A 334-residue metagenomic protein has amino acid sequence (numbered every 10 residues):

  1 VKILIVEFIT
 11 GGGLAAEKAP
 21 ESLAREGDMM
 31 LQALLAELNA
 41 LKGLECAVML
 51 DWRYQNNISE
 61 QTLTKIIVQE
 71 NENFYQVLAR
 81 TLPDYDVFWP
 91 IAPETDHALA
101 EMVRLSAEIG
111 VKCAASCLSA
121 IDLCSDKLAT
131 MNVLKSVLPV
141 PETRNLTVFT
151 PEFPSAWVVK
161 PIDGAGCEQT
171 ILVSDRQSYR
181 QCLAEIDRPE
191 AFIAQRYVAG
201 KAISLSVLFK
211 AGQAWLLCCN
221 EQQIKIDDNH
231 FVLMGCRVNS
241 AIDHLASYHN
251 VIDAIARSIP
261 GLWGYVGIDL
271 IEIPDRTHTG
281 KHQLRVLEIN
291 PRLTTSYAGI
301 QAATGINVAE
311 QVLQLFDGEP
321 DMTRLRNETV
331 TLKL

Functional and structural regions predicted by a protein language model:
V1-L4: Extreme N-terminal starter segment of soluble prokaryotic enzymes
G11-E17: Short N-terminal binding/cap micro-motifs at the start of the first secondary-structure element
K18-L38: Short catalytic helix/loop segments, enriched in acidic residues and glycine and frequently bearing histidine
V48-R144: Conserved N-proximal alpha/beta basic substrate-recognition cap immediately N-terminal to, or forming the N-lobe
V87, T277-G280, E310-L334: Peripheral (often C-terminal) accessory segments that flank ATP-dependent C-N-forming ligase machineries
L118-A202, F209-A214, G235-H249: Active-site nucleotide/adenylate-binding loops and adjacent lid/helix of ATP-dependent enzymes
R196-G261, E272, R276, N290-F316 (+1 more regions): ATP-dependent carboxylate/phosphate-activation module, predominantly the ATP-grasp catalytic core and closely related
K281-R285: Conserved protein kinase catalytic/activation segment
